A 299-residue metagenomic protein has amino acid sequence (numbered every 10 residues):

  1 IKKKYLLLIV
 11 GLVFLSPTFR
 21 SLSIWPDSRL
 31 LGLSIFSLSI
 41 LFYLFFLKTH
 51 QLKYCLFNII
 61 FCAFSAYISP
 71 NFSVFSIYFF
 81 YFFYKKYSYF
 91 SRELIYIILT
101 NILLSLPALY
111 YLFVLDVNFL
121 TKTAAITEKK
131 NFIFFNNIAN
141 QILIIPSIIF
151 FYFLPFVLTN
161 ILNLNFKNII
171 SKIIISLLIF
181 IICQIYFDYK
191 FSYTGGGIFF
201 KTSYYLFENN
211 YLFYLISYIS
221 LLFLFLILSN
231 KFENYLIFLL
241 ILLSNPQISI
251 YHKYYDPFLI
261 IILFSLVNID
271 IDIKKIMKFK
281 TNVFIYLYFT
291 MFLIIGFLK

Functional and structural regions predicted by a protein language model:
I1-L15, L33-S34, H50-K53, Y235: Transmembrane-helix signature of polytopic, membrane-embedded enzymes that assemble or transfer cell-envelope glycans
K2-K3, L44-L56, F83-E93, V157-K167 (+2 more regions): Membrane-interface junctions at the ends of membrane-embedded or membrane-associated helices
K4, N168-L178, E233-I241, I273-I295: Signature aromatic-anchored transmembrane alpha helix within multi-pass, membrane-resident enzymes that catalyze glycan
V10, F42, K53-P70, S76-F79 (+2 more regions): Membrane-interface alpha helices of multi-pass inner-membrane proteins
I24-L31, Y251-H252: Short acidic/glycine- and proline-prone juxtamembrane loop motifs at membrane-interface regions of multi-pass membrane
L31-T49, Y54-C62, S76-K85, I262-S265: Specific aromatic-rich, kink-prone transmembrane helix
S37-L38, S76, L143-T159, L215-F225 (+1 more regions): Hydrophobic cores of alpha-helical transmembrane segments in multi-pass inner/ER membrane proteins, independent
A66, R92-I198, M291-L298: Membrane-lumen/periplasm interface segments of specific transmembrane helices in polyprenyl phosphate-linked
